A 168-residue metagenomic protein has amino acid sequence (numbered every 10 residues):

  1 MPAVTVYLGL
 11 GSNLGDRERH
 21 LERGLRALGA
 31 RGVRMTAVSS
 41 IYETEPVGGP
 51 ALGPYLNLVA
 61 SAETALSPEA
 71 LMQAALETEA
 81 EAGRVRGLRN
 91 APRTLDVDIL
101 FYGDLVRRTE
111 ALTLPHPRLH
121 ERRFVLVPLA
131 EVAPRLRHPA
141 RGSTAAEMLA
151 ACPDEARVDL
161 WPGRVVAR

Functional and structural regions predicted by a protein language model:
M1-L10, L14-T94, G103-D104: Nucleotide and nucleotide-moiety/phosphate-recognizing core
P46-P54, M72-R168: Flexible, gly/pro- and Lys/Arg-enriched active-site loops
